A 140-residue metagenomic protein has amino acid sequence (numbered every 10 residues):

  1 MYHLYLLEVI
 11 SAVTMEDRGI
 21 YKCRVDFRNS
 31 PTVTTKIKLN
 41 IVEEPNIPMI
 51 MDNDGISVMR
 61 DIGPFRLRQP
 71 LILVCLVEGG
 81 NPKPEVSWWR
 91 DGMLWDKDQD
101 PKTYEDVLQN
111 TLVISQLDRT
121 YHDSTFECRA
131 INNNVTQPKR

Functional and structural regions predicted by a protein language model:
M1-R18, V25-N29, I62-P64, D98-R140: Extracellular beta-strand/loop-rich beta-sandwich domains predominantly from IgSF
Y2, F27, P31, I37-M59 (+3 more regions): Flexible inter-domain hinge/linker segments at boundaries of tandem extracellular adhesion modules
Y21-R24, L39, C75, W88-W89 (+1 more regions): Core motif of extracellular immunoglobulin-like domains
T35, S87, K139-R140: Short cysteine/histidine-rich zinc-coordinating motifs and their immediately flanking basic loops
S57-Q69: Short, solvent-exposed loop/linker segments at the N-terminal edge of repeated beta-sheet extracellular domains
P70-V77: A short beta-strand segment in extracellular, disulfide-stabilized domains
G79-G92: Solvent-exposed loop segments of extracellular immunoglobulin-like
